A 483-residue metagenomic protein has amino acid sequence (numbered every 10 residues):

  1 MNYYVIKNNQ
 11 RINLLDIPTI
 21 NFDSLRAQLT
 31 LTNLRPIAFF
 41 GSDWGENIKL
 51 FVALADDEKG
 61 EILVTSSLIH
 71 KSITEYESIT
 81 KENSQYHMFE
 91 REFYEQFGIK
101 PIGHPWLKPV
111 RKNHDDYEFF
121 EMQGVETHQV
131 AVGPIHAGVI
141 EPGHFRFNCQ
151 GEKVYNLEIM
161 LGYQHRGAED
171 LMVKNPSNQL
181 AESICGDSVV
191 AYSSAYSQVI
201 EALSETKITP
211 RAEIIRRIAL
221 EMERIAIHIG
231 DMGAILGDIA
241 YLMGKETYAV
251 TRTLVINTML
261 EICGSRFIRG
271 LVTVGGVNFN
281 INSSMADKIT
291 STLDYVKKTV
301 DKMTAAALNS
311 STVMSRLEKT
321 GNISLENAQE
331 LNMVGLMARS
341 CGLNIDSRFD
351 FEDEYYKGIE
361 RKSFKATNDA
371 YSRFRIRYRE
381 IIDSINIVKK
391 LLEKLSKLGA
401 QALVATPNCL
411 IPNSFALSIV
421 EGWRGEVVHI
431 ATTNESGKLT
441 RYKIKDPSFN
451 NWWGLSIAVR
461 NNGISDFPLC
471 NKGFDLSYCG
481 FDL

Functional and structural regions predicted by a protein language model:
M1-K153, T312-R316, T320, S324 (+2 more regions): Terminal low-complexity/charged segments
F40-S42, G233-L236, I268-T273, S315-K319 (+1 more regions): Short coil/turn segments at secondary-structure boundaries
H87-E95, E223, R379, E435: Short alpha-helical basic/polar micro-motif
G98-L107, T206-E213, S265-R269: Short secondary-structure capping/junction motifs at helix and strand boundaries
G103-R111, I239-G244, R269-T273: Short, glycine/acidic-rich hinge or "gate" loops at secondary-structure transitions that mediate conformational
H128-D238, T247, L260, G264 (+4 more regions): Active-site- and interface-proximal helix/loop "cap" or "latch" segments in soluble metabolic and energy-transducing
G244-Y248, T258-T406, L410-N413: Intrinsically disordered, low-complexity regulatory segments
A405-I430: Flexible, glycine/threonine-enriched loop-and-boundary segments that flank and lead into catalytic domains of large
